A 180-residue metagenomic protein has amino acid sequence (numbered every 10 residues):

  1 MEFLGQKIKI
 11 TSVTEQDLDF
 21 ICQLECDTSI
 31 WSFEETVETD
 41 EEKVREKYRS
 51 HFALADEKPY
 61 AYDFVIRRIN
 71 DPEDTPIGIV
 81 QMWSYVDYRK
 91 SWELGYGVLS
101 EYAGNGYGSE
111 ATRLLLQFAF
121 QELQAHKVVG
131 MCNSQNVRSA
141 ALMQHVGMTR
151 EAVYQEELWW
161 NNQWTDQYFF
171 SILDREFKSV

Functional and structural regions predicted by a protein language model:
M1-S29, R67-V180: Acyl-donor (CoA/ACP) binding surface of acyl/acetyltransferases
E25, E34, A55-D56: Hydrophobic residues in alpha-helical segments
S29-S50: Conserved GNAT-fold acetyl-CoA-binding loop/helix
E35-T36, F64-R67: Short linear capping/connector segments at secondary-structure termini
V37-E38, Y60, W159: Sparse recognition of residues in long alpha-helices and their boundaries
T39-D40, Y62, Q135: Short, conserved alpha-helical segments within structured domains
K47-L54, E101, F118: Solvent-exposed, charged/polar functional surfaces in cytosolic regulatory/catalytic domains
F52-V65: A short helix-loop-beta-strand connector motif used in the catalytic cores of GNAT acetyltransferases and, in some
